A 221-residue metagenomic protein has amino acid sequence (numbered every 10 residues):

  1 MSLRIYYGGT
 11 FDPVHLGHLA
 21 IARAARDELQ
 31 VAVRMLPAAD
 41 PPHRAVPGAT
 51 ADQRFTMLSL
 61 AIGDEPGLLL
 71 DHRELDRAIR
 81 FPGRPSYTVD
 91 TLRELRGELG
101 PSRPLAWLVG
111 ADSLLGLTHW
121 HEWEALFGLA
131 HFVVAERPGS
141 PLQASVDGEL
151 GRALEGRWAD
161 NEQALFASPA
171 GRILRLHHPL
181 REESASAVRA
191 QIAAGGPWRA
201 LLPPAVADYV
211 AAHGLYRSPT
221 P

Functional and structural regions predicted by a protein language model:
M1-P221: Nucleotidyltransferase catalytic core that binds NTPs
